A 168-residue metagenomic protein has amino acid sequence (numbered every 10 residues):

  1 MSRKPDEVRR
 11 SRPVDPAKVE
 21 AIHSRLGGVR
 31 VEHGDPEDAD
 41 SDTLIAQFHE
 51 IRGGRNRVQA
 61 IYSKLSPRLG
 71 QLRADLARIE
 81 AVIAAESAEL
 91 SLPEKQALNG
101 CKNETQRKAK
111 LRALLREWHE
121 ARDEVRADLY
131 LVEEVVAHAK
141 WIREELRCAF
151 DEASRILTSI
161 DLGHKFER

Functional and structural regions predicted by a protein language model:
M1-D35, A39: Glycine- and charge-rich intrinsically disordered segments
K4, R10-P13, S24-L26, N56 (+4 more regions): Positively charged, low-complexity intrinsically disordered regions
D15-V19, S41-L44, S91-E94, R107-K108: Short amphipathic alpha-helical segments that mediate assembly, nucleic-acid/protein binding, or membrane association
R25-S66: Short, charge-rich amphipathic alpha-helices with coiled-coil/heptad character
R52, E104-T105, A109, H119 (+1 more regions): Short alpha-helical segments used as structural interaction elements across diverse proteins
S66-I79, H119-T158: Long amphipathic alpha-helical coiled-coil segments
R68-L115: Extended alpha-helical coiled-coil "stalk/arm" regions that act as elongated linkers or oligomerization scaffolds
S154-R168: Acidic, low-complexity, intrinsically disordered peripheral segments
